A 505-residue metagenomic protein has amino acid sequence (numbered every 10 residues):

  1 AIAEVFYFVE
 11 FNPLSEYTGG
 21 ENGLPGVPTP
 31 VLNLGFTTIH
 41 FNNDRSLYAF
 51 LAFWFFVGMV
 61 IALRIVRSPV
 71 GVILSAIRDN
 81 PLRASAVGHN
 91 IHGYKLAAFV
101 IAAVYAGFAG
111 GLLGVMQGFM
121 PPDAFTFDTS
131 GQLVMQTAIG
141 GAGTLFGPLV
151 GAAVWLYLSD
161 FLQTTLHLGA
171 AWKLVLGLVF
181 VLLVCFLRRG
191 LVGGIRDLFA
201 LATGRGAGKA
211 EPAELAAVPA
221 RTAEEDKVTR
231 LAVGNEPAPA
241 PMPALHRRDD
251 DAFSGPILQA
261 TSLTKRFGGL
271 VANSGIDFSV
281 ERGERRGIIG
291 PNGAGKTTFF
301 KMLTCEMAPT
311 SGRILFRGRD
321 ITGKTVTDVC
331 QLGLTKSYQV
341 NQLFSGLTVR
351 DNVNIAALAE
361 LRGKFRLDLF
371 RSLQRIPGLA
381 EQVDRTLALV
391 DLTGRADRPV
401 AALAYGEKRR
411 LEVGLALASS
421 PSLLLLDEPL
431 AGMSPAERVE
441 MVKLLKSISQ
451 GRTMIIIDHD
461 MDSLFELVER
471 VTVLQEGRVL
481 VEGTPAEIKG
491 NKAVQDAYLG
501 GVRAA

Functional and structural regions predicted by a protein language model:
A1-E225: Transmembrane alpha-helices and adjacent helix-loop boundaries
Y7, L24, L176, E214-P219 (+8 more regions): Intrinsically disordered, low-complexity segments enriched in glycine/proline and serine/threonine
N22, V27, R78, G118 (+6 more regions): Compositionally biased, intrinsically disordered/low-complexity regions enriched for serine, proline and threonine
G26, N33-T37, R45, W54 (+14 more regions): General secondary-structure edge motif
G71, R78, K95, R205-G208 (+6 more regions): Intrinsically disordered low-complexity regions specifically enriched for long asparagine
R196-T264, V502-A505: ABC-family P-loop ATPase nucleotide-binding domain
H246-A505: Glycine-rich phosphate-binding loops of nucleotide-dependent enzymes
